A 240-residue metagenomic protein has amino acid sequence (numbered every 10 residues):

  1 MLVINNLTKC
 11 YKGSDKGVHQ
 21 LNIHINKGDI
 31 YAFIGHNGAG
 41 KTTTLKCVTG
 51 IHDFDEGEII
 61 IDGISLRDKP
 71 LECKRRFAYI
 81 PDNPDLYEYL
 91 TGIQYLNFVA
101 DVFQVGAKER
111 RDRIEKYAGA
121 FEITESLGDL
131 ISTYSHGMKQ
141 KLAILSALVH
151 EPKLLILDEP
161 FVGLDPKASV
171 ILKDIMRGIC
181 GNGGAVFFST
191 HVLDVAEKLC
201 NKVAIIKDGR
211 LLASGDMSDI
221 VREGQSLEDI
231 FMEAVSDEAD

Functional and structural regions predicted by a protein language model:
M1-I4, T8-Q20, K27, P70: A short, flexible loop at the N-terminus of ABC-type nucleotide-binding domains that lies
G57-D68, E72-C73, F77: Conserved ABC transporter NBD signature motif
N97, D101, K108-S126: Conserved ABC ATPase "signature" region
V149-K153: A short, proline-enriched helix->beta-strand linker immediately N-terminal to the Walker B motif in ABC-type P-loop
L155-E159: Catalytic Walker B motif of ABC-type/P-loop ATPase nucleotide-binding domains
S169-N182: Helical segment within the ABC ATPase nucleotide-binding domain
S214-G215: ABC ATPase "signature
